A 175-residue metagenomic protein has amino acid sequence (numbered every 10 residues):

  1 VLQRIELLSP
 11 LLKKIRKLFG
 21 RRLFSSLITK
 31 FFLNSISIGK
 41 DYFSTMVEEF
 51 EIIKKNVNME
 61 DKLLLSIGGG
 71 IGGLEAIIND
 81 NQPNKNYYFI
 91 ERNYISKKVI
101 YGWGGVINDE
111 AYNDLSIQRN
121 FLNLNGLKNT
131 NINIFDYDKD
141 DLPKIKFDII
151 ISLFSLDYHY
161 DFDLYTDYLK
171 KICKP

Functional and structural regions predicted by a protein language model:
L2-N58: Class I SAM-dependent methyltransferase Rossmann-like catalytic core, especially the SAM/SAH-binding loop
V57-N58, N81-Q82, I172-P175: A generic alpha-to-beta junction signature in SAM-dependent methyltransferases
D61-G70, Y88-I90: Conserved class I S-adenosyl-L-methionine
I71-P83: Conserved SAM-binding loop of SAM-dependent methyltransferases across substrates and taxa, primarily the Class I
G105-D140: S-adenosyl-L-methionine
Y137-I150: A short acidic, Gly/Pro-enriched loop at the edge of an enzyme's catalytic core that lines a small-molecule cofactor
D148-D161: A short SAM/SAH-binding and catalytic strip from SAM-dependent methyltransferases
D163-P175: A short glycine-rich, Lys/Arg-flanked "PGG" loop and its adjoining helix->strand segment in the class I
